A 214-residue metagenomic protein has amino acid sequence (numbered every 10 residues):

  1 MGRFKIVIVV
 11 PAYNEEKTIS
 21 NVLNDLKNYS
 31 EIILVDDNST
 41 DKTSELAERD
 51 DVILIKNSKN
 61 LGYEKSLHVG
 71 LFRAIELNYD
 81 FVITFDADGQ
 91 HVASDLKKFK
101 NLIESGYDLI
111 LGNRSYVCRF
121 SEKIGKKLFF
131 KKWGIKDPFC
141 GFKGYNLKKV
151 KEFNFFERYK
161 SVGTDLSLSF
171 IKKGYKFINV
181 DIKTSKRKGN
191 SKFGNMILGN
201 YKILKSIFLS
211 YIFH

Functional and structural regions predicted by a protein language model:
K5-V7, D165: Cell-envelope/extracellular polymer assembly enzymes that use nucleotide-activated donors
V10-N28: Short, well-formed alpha-helical segments that are part of the catalytic scaffolds of diverse glycosyltransferases
K17-N21, D41-R49: Acidic helix N-cap motif at the loop->helix transition within catalytic regions of sugar-transfer enzymes
I33, S44-L77: Conserved donor nucleotide-binding strand/loop of the catalytic core
D36-S44, G89: A conserved acidic beta->alpha catalytic loop
S66-L67, V117-H214: Conserved catalytic loops of nucleotide-sugar-dependent glycosyltransferases that act on lipid-linked
Y79-Q90: Short beta-strand-to-loop acidic/aromatic patch adjacent to the donor-nucleotide binding site
D95-G112: Conserved donor-nucleotide/metal-binding helix-loop-beta segment in metal-dependent transferases, i.e., the alpha-helix
